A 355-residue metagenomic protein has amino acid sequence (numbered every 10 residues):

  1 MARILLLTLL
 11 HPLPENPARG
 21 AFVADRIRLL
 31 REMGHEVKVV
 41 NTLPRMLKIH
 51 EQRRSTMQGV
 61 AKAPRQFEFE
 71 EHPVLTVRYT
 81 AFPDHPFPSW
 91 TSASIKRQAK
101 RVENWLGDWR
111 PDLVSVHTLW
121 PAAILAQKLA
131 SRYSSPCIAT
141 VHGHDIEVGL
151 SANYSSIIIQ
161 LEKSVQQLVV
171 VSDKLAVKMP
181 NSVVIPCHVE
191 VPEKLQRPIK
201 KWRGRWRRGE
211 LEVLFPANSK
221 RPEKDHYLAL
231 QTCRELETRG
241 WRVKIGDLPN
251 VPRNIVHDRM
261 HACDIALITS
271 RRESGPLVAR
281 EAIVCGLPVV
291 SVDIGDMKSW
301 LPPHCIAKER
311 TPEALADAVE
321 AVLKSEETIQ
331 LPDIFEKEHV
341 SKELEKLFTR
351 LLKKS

Functional and structural regions predicted by a protein language model:
M1-A63, E68: N-terminal subdomain of nucleotide-sugar transferases
L5, K200-K224, L230-C233: Conserved donor-binding/catalytic core segment of Leloir-type glycosyltransferases
G149-A152, H188-G209: Acidic anion/phosphate-binding donor-loop and adjacent secondary structure in glycosyltransferase catalytic cores
I199-K201, K324-S355: A charged, aromatic-enriched C-terminal amphipathic alpha-helix characteristic of glycosyltransferases across folds
D258-C263: Short alpha-helical donor nucleotide-sugar binding micro-motif in glycosyltransferases
R271: Aromatic "clamp/platform" in nucleotide-sugar-dependent glycosyltransferases that forms part of the donor/acceptor
A279, P288-S291: Short hydrophobic beta-strand element within catalytic cores of glycosyltransferases and related nucleotide-activated
H304-E313, E320-S325: Conserved acidic donor-binding segment of nucleotide-sugar-dependent glycosyltransferases
